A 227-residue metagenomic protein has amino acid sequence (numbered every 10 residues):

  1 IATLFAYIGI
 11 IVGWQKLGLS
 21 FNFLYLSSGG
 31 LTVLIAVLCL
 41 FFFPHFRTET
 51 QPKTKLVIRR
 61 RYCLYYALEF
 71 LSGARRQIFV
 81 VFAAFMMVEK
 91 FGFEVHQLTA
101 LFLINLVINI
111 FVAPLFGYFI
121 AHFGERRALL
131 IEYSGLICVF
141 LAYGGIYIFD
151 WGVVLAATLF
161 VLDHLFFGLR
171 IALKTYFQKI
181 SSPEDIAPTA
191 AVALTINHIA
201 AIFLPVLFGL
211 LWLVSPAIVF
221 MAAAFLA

Functional and structural regions predicted by a protein language model:
A2-Y25, F85, E89, F203-F220: Transmembrane alpha-helix termini and helix-breaking/packing motifs in multi-pass membrane transporters
I10, G29-T48: C-terminal membrane-cytosol helix-exit motif in multi-pass small-molecule transporters
W14, V112-E125, W212: Helix-to-loop junctions at the C-terminal end of transmembrane segments in multipass secondary transporters
V81-L98: Short amphipathic helix-loop junctions that connect adjacent transmembrane helices in Major Facilitator Superfamily/SLC
H122-S134: Cytoplasmic membrane-interface "Motif A"-like loop-to-helix N-cap segments of 12-TM Major Facilitator Superfamily
G135-F149: C-terminal ends and interior cores of transmembrane alpha-helices in multi-pass membrane transporters/permeases
V153-G168: Hydrophobic core of transmembrane alpha-helices in multi-pass small-molecule transporters, especially MFS/SLC-type
G168-S181: Intracellular juxtamembrane helix-capping segments at the cytosolic ends of symmetry-related transmembrane helices
